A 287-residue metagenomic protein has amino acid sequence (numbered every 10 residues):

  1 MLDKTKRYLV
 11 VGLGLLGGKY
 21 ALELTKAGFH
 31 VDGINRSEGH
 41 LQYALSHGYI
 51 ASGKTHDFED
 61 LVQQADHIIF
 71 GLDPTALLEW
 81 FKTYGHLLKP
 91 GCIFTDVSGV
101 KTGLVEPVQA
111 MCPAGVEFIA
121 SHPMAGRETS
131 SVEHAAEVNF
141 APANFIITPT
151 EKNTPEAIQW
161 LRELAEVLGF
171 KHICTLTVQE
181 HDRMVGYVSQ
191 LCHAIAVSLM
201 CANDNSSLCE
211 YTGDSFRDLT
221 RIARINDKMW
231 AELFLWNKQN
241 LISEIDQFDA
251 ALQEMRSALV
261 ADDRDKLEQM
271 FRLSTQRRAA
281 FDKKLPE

Functional and structural regions predicted by a protein language model:
M1-Q63, H67: NAD(P)+-binding Rossmann beta1-loop-alpha1 motif at the extreme N-terminus of oxidoreductases
K4-R7, G91, P142: Phosphate-coordination loops involved in phosphoryl transfer and adenosine-cofactor binding
R7, H30-D32, E117, N144 (+1 more regions): Residues at the starts of beta-strands that form the adenosine-phosphate
G39-H40, A76, K101-L104: Conserved short alpha-helix immediately C-terminal to the canonical SAM/SAH-binding motif I of Rossmann-like
F58-L88, C92-T95: Rossmann-like NAD(P)-binding element
W80-E133: Rossmann-like NAD(P)(H) cofactor-binding subdomain of soluble oxidoreductases
E137-I222: Internal alpha-helical scaffold of NAD(P)-dependent oxidoreductase catalytic cores
S207-R277: Interdomain hinge/lid region at the active-site interface of Rossmann-like NAD(P)-dependent oxidoreductases
